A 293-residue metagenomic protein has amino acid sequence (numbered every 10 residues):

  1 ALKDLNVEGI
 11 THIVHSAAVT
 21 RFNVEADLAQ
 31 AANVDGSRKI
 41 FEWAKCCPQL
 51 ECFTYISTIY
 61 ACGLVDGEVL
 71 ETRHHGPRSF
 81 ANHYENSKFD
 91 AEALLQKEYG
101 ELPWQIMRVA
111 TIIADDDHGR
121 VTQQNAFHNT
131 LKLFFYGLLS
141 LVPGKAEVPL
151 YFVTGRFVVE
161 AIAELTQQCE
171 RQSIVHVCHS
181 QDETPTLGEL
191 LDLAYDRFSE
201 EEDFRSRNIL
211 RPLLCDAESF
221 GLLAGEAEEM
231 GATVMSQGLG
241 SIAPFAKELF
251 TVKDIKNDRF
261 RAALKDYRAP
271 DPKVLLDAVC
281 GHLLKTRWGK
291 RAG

Functional and structural regions predicted by a protein language model:
A1-G9: Short amphipathic alpha-helix with an adjacent loop that forms part of the alpha/beta core around
E8, H12-S16, N23-A31, D35-N86 (+2 more regions): Conserved Rossmann-fold NAD(P)-dependent oxidoreductase catalytic core, especially the SDR/UDP-sugar
E25, N129-F157, A161-L165, H176-C178: A conserved pocket-lining segment of Rossmann-fold NAD(P)-dependent short-chain dehydrogenase/reductase
E92-G119: Conserved beta-loop-beta element that borders a ligand/cofactor-binding pocket
A114-F127, L165-V175: Glycine/proline-rich active-site loop of Rossmann-fold NAD(P)-dependent oxidoreductases
A114-Q124, P143-V153, Q181: Glycine-rich "substrate-gating" loop/helix at the edge of Rossmann-like oxidoreductase active sites
L165-A243, K290: Mid/C-terminal beta-alpha module of Rossmann-like enzyme folds, strongest in SDR-family dehydrogenases/epimerases
L210, A246, F250-G293: Amphipathic terminal alpha-helices
